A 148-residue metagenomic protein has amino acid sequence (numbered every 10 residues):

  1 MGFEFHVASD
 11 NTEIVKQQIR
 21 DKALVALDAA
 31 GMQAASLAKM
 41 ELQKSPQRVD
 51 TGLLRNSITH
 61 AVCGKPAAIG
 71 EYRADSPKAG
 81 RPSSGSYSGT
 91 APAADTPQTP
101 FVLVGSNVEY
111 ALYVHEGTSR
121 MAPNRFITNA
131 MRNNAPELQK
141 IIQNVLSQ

Functional and structural regions predicted by a protein language model:
M1-Q148: Short, Lys/Arg-rich flexible segments
